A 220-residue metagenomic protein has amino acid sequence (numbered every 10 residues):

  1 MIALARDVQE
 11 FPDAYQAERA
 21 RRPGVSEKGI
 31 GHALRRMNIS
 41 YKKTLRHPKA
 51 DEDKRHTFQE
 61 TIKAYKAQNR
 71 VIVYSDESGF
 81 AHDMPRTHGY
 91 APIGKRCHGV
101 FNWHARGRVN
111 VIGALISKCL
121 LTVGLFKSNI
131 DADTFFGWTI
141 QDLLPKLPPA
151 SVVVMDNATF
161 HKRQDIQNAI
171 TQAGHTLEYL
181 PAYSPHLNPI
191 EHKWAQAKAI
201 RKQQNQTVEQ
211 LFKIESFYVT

Functional and structural regions predicted by a protein language model:
M1-T220: Short functional hotspots at interaction and active-site rims
